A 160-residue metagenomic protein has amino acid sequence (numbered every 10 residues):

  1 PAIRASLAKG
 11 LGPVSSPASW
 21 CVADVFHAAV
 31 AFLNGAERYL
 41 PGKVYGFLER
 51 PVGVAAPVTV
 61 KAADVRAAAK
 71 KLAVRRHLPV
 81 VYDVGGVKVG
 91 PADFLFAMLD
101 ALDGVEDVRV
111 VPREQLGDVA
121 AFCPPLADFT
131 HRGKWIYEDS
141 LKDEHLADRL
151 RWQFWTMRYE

Functional and structural regions predicted by a protein language model:
P1-E160: Terminal accessory/targeting
